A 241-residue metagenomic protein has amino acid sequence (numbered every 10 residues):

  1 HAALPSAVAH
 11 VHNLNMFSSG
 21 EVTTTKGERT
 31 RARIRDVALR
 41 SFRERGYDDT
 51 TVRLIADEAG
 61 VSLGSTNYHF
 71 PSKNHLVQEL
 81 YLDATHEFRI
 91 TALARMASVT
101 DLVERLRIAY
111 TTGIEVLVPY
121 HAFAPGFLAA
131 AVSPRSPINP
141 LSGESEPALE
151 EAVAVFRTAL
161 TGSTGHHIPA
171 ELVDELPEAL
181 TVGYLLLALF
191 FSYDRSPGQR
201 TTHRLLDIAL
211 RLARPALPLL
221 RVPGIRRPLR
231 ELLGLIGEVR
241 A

Functional and structural regions predicted by a protein language model:
A3-S18, T158, Y193-A241: C-terminal peripheral helix-coil segments that are non-catalytic and often amphipathic
R33, V37, S41-E79, D83: Helix-turn-helix
T51-L54, R107, P218-L220: Surface/interface-facing alpha-helical segments and adjacent flexible terminal/loop regions used for partner/assembly
E58, D83, G126-S133, L205-A209: Short acidic/histidine-centered micro-motifs embedded in hydrophobic/aromatic stretches that mark compact functional
L76, A84-F88, P119-F123, A148-V155 (+1 more regions): Amphipathic, well-ordered alpha-helical segments in soluble domains
E79, L93-A129, S133, S142-E151: Hydrophobic alpha-helical connector segments
P134, G162-I168, F190-R200: Inter-helical turn/loop segments and adjacent helix faces that build the functional surface of alpha-helical bundle
I138-G165, L172-L185, R204, L210-P215: Amphipathic alpha-helical packing segments from all-alpha helical-bundle domains
